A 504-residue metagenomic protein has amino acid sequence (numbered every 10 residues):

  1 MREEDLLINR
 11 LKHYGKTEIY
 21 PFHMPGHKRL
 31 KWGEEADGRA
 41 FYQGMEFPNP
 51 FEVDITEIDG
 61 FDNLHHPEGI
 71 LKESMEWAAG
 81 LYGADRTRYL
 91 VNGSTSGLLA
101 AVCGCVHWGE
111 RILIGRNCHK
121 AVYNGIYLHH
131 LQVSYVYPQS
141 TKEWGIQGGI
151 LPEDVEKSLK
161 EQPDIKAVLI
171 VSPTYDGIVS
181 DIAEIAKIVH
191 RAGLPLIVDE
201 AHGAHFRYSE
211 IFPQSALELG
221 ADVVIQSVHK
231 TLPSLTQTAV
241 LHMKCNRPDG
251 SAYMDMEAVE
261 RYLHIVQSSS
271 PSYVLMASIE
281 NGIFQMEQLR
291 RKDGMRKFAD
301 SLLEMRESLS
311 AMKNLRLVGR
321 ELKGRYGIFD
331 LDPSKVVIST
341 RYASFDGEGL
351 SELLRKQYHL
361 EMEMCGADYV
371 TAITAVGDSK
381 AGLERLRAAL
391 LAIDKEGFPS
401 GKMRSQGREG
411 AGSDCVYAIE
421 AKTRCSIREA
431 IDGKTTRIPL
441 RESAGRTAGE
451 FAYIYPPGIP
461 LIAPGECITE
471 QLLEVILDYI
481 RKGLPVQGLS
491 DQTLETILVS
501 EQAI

Functional and structural regions predicted by a protein language model:
M1-G69, Y455-P457: N-terminal "arm"/small-domain region of PLP-dependent enzymes with the aminotransferase-like
L7-K12, Y20-H23, M45, S94-E321: Conserved PLP-enzyme active-site core in the AAT-like
P50-G93, I497: Conserved N-terminal alpha-helix of the aminotransferase class I/II PLP-enzyme fold
F51-F61, E76-Y82, V133-E143, I165 (+2 more regions): Gly-rich Lys/Arg/Thr-decorated short loops/hinges at beta-loop-alpha junctions or inter-strand turns that position
T174, Q285-M286, Y342-A343, V376-K380: A generic structural motif
M256-E260, S278-E287, F329-K335, M364-V370 (+1 more regions): Short acidic (Asp/Glu) and glycine-rich catalytic loops that position anionic groups and cofactors
D293-T371, A375, G397-E420: Conserved small-domain helix->loop->beta segment predominantly found in fold-type I
L353-Q357, M362-I504: PLP-dependent enzyme catalytic core of the Aspartate aminotransferase-like
